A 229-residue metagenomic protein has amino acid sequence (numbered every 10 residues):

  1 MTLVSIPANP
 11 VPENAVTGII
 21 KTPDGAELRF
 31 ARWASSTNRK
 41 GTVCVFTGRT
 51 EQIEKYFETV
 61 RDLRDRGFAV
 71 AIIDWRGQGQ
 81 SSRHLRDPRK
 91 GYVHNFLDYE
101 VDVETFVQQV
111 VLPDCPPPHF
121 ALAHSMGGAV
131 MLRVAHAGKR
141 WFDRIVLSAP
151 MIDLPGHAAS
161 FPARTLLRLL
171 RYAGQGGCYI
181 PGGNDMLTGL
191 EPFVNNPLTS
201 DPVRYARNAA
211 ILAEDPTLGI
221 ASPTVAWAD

Functional and structural regions predicted by a protein language model:
T2-T37: N-terminal cap/lid segment of alpha/beta-hydrolase-fold proteins
A34-T42, P116: Proline/glycine-enriched tight loop/beta-turn segments at coil->beta junctions that connect or precede beta-strands
V45-E51, M126: Active-site glycine-rich loops that stabilize anionic/oxyanionic intermediates across multiple enzyme folds
I53, V60-R86: Conserved alpha/beta-hydrolase
G91-V111: Alpha/beta-hydrolase active-site loop
P113-S125: Alpha/beta-hydrolase fold nucleophile elbow
A123-R133: Glycine-rich nucleophile elbow surrounding the catalytic serine of serine-hydrolase chemistry
M131-P223: Alpha/beta-hydrolase-fold enzymes
